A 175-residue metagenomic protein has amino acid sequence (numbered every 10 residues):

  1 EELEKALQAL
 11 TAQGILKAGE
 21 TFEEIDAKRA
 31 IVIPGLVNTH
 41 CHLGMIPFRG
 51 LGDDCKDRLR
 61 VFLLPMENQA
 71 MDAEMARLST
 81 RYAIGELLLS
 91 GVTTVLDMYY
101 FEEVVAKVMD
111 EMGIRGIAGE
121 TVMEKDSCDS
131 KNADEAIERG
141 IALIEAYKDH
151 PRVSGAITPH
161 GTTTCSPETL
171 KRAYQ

Functional and structural regions predicted by a protein language model:
E1-I33: Histidine-rich, glycine-flanked metal-binding segment
L7, T11, G52, I84 (+1 more regions): Structural signal for hydrophobic packing residues in well-ordered secondary-structure cores of soluble enzyme domains
E23-I25, V37, I117: Hydrophobic/aromatic beta-strand patches that form the interior of the parallel beta-sheet core in alpha/beta enzyme
K28, G44, D53-F101, G161-T169: Divalent metal-binding segments
R29, H40, G91, M109 (+1 more regions): Divalent metal-coordination and catalytic microenvironments
G35-I46: Histidine-centered catalytic micro-motifs
P47-L78, M112-I137: Active-site gating loops and adjacent loop-to-helix segments of metal-dependent hydrolytic enzymes
V104-Q175: Metal-coordinating catalytic core of metallo-dependent amide/deamination hydrolases
